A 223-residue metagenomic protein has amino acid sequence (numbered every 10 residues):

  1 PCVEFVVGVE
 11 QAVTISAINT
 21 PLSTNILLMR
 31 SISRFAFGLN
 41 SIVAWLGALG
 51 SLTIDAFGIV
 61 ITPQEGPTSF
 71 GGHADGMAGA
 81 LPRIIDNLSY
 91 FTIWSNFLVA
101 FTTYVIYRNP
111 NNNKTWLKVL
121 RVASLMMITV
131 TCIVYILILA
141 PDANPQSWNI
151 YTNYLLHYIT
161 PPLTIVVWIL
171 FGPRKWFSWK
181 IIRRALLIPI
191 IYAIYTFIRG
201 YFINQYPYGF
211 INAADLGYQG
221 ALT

Functional and structural regions predicted by a protein language model:
C2, T14-S16, S23-T24: Low-acidity, Ser/Thr- and Arg-rich intrinsically disordered low-complexity segments
E10-A12: Residue-level detector of structural "landmarks"
R30-A36, I203-T223: Membrane-interface transmembrane-helix boundary segments in multi-pass integral membrane proteins
V43-E65: Alpha-helical transmembrane segments of multi-pass membrane proteins
V60-I84: Perimembrane loop-to-helix junctions flanking transmembrane segments
I93, I150-P162, T223: Membrane-interface loop-to-helix entry segments
N109-L120, G172-K180: Membrane-interface helix-boundary motifs at transmembrane edges
I136-P145: Juxtamembrane "helix-exit" motif on the non-cytosolic side of transmembrane helices
